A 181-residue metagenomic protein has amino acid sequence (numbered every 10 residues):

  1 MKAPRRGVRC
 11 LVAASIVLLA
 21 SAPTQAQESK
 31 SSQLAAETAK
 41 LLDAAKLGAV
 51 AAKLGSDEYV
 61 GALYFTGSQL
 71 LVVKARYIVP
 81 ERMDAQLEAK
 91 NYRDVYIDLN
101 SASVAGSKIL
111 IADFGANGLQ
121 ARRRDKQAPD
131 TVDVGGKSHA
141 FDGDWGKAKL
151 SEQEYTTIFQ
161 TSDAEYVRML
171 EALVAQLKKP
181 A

Functional and structural regions predicted by a protein language model:
M1-K2, S21: Selective for proline/serine-rich intrinsically disordered segments in cytosolic/nuclear regulatory regions
K2-V12: Bacterial N-terminal signal peptides that target proteins for export
L11-A20: Bacterial N-terminal signal peptides
A22-A26: Sec/Tat signal peptide C-region and signal peptidase I cleavage site
Q27-A181: Calcium-binding acidic motifs and repeat modules
